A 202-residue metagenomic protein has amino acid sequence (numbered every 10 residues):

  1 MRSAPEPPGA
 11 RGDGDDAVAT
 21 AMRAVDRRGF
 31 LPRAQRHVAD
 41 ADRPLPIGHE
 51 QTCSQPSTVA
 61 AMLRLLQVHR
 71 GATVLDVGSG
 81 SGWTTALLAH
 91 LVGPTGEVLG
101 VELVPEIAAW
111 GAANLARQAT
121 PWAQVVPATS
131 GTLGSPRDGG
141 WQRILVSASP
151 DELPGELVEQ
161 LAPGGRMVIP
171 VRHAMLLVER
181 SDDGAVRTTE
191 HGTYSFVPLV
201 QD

Functional and structural regions predicted by a protein language model:
M1-L91, E106-R117, L177, G184-Q201: Class I SAM-dependent transferase core
Q67-V186: Conserved nucleotide-cofactor-binding alpha/beta core module
